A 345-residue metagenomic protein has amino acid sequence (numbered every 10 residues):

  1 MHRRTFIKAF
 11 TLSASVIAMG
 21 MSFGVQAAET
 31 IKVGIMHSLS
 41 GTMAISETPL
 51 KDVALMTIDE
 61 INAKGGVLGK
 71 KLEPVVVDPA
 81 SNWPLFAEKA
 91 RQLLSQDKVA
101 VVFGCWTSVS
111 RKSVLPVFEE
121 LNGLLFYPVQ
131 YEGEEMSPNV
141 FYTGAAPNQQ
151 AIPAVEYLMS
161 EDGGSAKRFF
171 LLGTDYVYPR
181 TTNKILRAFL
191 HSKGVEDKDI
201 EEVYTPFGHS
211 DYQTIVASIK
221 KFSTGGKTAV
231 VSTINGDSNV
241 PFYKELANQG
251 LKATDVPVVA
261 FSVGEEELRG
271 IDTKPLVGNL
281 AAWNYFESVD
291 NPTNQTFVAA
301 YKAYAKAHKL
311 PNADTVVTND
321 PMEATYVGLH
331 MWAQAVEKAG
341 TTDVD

Functional and structural regions predicted by a protein language model:
R3-I7: N-terminal export leaders
S22-G24: N-terminal signal peptide c-region/cleavage motif recognized by signal peptidases
A28, D52-P74, G164, S192-D197: Signal peptide-proximal N-terminal region of secreted/periplasmic/extracellular or secretory-lumen proteins
G34-V53, V77-P84, W106-V109, T174-R180 (+2 more regions): Extracytoplasmic "Venus flytrap"
I45-D52, G65-E135, T143, T205-Q213 (+2 more regions): Beta-alpha junction/loop-to-helix N-cap segments that form part of ligand/metal-binding clefts
E88, N139-Q249, P292: Extracellular/periplasmic Venus flytrap/periplasmic-binding protein
L93-C105, F126-P128, R168-G173, G225-G236 (+4 more regions): Periplasmic-binding protein-like
L246-Y326, V336, G340: Extracellular/periplasmic periplasmic-binding protein-like sensory domains
